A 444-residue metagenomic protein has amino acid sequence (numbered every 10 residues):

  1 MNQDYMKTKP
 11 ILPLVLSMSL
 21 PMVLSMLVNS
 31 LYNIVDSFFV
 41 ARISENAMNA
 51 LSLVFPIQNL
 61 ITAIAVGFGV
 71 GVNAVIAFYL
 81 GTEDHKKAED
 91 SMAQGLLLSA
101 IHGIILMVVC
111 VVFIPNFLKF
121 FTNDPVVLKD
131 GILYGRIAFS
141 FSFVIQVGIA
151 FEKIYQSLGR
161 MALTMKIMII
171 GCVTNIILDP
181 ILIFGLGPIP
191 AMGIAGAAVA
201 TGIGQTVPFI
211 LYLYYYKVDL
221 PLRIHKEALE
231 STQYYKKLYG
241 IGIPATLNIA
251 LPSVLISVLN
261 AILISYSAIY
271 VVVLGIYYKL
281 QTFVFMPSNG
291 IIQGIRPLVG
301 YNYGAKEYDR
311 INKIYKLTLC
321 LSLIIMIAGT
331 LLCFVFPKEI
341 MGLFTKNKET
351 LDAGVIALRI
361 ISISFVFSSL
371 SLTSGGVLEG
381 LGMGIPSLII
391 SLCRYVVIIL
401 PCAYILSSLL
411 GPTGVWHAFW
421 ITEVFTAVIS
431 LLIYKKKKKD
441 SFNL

Functional and structural regions predicted by a protein language model:
M1-S19, I76-F143, I189-I243, V299-S364 (+1 more regions): Short alpha-helical transmembrane segments in multi-pass integral membrane proteins
M6-F38, R42-I43, N59-G71, V75 (+6 more regions): N-terminal transmembrane alpha-helices
S17-D36, I137, G171, G204-P208 (+4 more regions): Transmembrane helical elements of multi-pass membrane transporters/channels
M22, M26, F38, A74 (+15 more regions): Transmembrane alpha-helix boundary and packing residues in multipass membrane permease domains and related
L27, L31-N49, L118-P125, I181-M192 (+5 more regions): Helix-terminus/linker motif at the lipid-water interface of multi-pass membrane proteins
M48-V108, V112, I145-T164, N260 (+3 more regions): Small-residue-rich hydrophobic transmembrane alpha-helices
L60-A63, M107, N175-P180, F209-L213 (+4 more regions): Hydrophobic transmembrane alpha-helices of multi-pass small-molecule transporters
G69, A138-Q156, T164-C172, A197-I210 (+4 more regions): Short runs within selected transmembrane alpha-helices of multi-pass transporters and secretion channels
